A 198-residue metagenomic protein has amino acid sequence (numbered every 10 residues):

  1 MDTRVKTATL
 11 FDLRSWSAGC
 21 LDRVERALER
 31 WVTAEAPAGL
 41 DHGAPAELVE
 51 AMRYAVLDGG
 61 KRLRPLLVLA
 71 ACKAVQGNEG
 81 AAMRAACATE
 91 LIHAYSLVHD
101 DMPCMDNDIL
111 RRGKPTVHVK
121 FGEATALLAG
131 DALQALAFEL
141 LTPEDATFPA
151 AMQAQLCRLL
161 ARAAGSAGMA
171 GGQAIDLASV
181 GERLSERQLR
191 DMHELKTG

Functional and structural regions predicted by a protein language model:
M1-A88, I92, V98, M105-D106 (+4 more regions): Conserved N-terminal diphosphate/IPP-binding helix and adjacent helical/loop segment of trans-prenyltransferase domains
L28, Y95, A137-L141: Alpha-helical membrane-inserting segments
A34-E35, L140, E144: A general secondary-structure boundary signal
H42, G59-K61, A124-D131, A135-L136 (+1 more regions): All-alpha helical catalytic cores of prenyl diphosphate-utilizing isoprenoid enzymes
A82-M105, R158-G172, T197-G198: Active-site alpha-helical segments that house and flank conserved acidic catalytic motifs for diphosphate chemistry
